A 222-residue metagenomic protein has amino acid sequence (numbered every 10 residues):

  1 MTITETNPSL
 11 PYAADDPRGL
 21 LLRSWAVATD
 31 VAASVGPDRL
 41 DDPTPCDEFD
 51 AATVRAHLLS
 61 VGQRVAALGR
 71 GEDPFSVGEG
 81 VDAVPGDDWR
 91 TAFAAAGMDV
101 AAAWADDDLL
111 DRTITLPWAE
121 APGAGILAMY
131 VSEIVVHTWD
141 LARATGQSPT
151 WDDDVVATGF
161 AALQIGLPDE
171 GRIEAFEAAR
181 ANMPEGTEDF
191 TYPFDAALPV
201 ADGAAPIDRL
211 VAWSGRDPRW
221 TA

Functional and structural regions predicted by a protein language model:
T2-G19, S24-V27, S34-D47, A67-V84 (+2 more regions): Structured surface interface patches that mediate subunit assembly and partner/cofactor docking
V54: Extended, alpha-helix-rich binding/interface surfaces that flank or overlap catalytic cores and mediate recognition
M98-D111: Helical hydrophobic small-molecule/effector-binding pocket
